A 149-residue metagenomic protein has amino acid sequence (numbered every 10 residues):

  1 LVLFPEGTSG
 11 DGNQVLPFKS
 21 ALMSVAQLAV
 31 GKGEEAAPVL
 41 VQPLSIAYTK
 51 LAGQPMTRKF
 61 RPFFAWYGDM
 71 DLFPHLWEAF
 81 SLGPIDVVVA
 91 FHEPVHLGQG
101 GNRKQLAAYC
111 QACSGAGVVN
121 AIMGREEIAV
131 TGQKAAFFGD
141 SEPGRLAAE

Functional and structural regions predicted by a protein language model:
L1-P5: Generic beta-sheet signal
T8: Active-site glycine-rich loops that stabilize anionic/oxyanionic intermediates across multiple enzyme folds
D11-G101, Y109, V130: A cross-family acyltransferase "interaction/gating" segment
K104, Y109-A112, A116-E149: Cytosolic-facing loops and C-terminal tails of multi-pass membrane proteins
